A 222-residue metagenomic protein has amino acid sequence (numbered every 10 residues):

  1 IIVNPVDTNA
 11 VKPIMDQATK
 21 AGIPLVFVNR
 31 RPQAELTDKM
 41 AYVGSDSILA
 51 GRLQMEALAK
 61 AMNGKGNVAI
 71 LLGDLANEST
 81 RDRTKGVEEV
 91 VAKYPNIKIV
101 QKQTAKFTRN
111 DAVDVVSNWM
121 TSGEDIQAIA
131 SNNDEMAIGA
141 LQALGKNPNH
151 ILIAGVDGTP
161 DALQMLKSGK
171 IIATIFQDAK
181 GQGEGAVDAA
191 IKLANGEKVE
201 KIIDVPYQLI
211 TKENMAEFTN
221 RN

Functional and structural regions predicted by a protein language model:
I1-N222: A residue-level marker of the well-folded mature domains of exported/periplasmic proteins
